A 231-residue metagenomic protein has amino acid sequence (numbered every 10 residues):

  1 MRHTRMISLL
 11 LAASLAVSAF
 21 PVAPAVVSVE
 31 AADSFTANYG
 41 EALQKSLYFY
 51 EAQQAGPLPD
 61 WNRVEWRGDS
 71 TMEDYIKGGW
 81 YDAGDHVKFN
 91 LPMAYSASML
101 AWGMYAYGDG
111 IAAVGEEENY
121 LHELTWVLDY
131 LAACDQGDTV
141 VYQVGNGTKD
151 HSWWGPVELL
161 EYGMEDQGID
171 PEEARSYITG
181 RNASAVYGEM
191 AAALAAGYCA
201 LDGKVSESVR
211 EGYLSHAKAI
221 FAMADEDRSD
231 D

Functional and structural regions predicted by a protein language model:
M1-L10: Bacterial N-terminal signal peptides that target proteins for export
L11, L15-A19: Hydrophobic core
A19-D33: Sec-dependent signal peptide cleavage junction
E30-L91, Y95, W126-T179: Low-complexity, Ser/Thr/Pro/Gly-enriched N-terminal "stalk/linker" regions
D33-A37, A83, D109-L121, S206-E211: Short, surface-exposed loop/turn segments at secondary-structure junctions
F35, Y48-G56, A97-V114, D129-C134 (+1 more regions): Well-ordered alpha-helical scaffold segments within catalytic/enzyme domains
E41-Q44, Y48, A94-A101, E118 (+4 more regions): A structural signal for well-ordered alpha-helical segments within the folded catalytic domains of diverse enzymes
Y142-D231: Active-site lining segments of carbohydrate-active enzymes
